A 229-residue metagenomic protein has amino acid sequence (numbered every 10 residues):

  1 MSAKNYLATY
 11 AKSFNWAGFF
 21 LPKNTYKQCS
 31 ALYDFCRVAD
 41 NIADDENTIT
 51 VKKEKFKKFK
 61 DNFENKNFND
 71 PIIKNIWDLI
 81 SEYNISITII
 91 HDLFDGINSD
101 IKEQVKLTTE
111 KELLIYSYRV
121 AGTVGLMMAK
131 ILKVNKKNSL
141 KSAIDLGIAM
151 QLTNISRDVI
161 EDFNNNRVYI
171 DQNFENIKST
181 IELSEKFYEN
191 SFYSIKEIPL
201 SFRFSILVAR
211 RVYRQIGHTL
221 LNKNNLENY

Functional and structural regions predicted by a protein language model:
M1-L152, S156-Y229: Catalytic cores of Mg2+-dependent Asp-rich isoprenoid enzymes
